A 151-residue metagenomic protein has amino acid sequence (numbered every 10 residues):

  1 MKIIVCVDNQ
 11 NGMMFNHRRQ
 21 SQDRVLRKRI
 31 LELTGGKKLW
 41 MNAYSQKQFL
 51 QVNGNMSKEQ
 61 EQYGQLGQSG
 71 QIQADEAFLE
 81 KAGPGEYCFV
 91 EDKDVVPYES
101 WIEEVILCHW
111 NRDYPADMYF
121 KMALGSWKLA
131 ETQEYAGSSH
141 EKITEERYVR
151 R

Functional and structural regions predicted by a protein language model:
M1-R151: Enzymes that bind and transform nitrogen-containing heteroaromatic metabolites
